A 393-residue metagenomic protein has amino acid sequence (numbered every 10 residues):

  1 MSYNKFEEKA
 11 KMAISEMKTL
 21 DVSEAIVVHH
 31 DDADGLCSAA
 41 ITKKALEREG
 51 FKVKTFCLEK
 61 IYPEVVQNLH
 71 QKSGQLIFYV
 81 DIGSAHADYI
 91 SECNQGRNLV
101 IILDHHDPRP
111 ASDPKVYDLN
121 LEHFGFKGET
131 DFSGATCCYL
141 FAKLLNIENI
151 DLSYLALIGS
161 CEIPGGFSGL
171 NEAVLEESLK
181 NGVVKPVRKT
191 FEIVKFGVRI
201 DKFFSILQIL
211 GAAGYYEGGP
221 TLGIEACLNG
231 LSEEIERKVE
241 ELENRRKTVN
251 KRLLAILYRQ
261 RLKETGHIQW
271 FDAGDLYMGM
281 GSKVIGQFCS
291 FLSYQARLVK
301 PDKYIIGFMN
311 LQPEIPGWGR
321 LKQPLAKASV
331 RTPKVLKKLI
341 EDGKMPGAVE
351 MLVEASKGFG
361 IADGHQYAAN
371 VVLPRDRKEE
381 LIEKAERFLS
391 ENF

Functional and structural regions predicted by a protein language model:
M1-I209, G218, L222, N229-F393: Replace "Mg2+/Mn2+-dependent" with "divalent metal-dependent
